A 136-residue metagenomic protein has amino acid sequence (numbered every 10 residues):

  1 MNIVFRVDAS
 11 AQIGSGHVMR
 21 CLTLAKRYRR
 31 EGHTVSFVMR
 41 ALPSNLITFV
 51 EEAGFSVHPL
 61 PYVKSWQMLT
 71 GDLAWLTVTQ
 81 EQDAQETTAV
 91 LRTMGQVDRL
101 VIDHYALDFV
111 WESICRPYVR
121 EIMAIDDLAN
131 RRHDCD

Functional and structural regions predicted by a protein language model:
M1-G14: Nucleotide-activated donor-dependent transferases that construct or modify glycoconjugates
D8, R40, D127: Cofactor-binding loop segments of dinucleotide-utilizing enzymes, especially the Rossmann-like FAD- and NAD(P)+-binding
V18-Y28: Short amphipathic alpha-helix
A25, I47, T87-L91, F109-R116 (+1 more regions): Short amphipathic alpha-helical segments and helix-helix/interface helices
E31-Q85: Conserved nucleotide-sugar phosphate-binding/catalytic loop shared by glycosyltransferases and other
T88-A106: Short N-terminal targeting/anchoring amphipathic segment
P117-D136: Active-site-proximal region of nucleotide-activated glycan assembly enzymes, centered on histidine/acidic-rich loops
